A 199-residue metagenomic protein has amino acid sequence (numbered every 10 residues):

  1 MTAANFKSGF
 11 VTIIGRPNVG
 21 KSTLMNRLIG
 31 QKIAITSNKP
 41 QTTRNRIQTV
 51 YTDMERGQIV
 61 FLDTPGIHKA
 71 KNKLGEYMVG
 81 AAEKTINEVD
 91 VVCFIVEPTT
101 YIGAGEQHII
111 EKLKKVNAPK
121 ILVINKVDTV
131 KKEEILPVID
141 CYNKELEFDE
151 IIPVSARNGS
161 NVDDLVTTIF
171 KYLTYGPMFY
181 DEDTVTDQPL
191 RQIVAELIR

Functional and structural regions predicted by a protein language model:
M1-E88, V96: Conserved G1/Walker A P-loop phosphate-binding module
I33, A70, A104, K132 (+1 more regions): Active-site-proximal flexible loops/turns
P40-T42, P65-H68, P98-I102, V127-V130 (+1 more regions): Conserved nucleotide-binding/hydrolysis micro-motifs of P-loop NTPases
T52-R56, G80-I151: Conserved C-terminal guanine-recognition region of P-loop GTPase G domains, centered on the G4
K84, T168-K171, E196-L197: Short, residue-level hotspots on alpha-helical faces of the histone-fold and other alpha-helical interaction modules
A118-P119, D128-L190: Canonical P-loop GTPase G-domain recognition
L190-R199: P-loop NTP-binding site
